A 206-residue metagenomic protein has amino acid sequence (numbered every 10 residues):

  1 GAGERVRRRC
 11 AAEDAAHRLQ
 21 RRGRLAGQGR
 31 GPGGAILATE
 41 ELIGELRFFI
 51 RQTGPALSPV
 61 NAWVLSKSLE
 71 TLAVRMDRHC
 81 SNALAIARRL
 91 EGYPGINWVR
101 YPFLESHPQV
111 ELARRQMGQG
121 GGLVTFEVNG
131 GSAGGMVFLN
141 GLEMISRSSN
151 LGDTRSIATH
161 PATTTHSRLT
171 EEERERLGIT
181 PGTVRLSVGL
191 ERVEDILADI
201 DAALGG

Functional and structural regions predicted by a protein language model:
G1-A2, G23, L104, N129 (+1 more regions): Active-site beta-loop-alpha junctions enriched in small/polar residues
G1-P94: Conserved PLP-enzyme active-site core in the AAT-like
C10, L37, W98, G152-D153 (+1 more regions): Positively charged, small/polar-rich N-terminal and surface patches that mediate targeting and assembly and bind
G27, P59-N61, Q116-Q119, R176-T180: Short, flexible turn/loop "capping" segments at secondary-structure junctions
P32, P59, G120-G122, L151-T154 (+1 more regions): A generic structural signal for well-ordered coil/turn residues at beta-strand boundaries that shape enzyme active-site
L65-V74, G122-N129, R185-G189: Short, well-ordered beta-strand elements within core beta-sheets of diverse protein domains
L84-G152, L169-E171, E175: Conserved small-domain helix->loop->beta segment predominantly found in fold-type I
N140, S156-G206: PLP-dependent enzyme catalytic core of the Aspartate aminotransferase-like
